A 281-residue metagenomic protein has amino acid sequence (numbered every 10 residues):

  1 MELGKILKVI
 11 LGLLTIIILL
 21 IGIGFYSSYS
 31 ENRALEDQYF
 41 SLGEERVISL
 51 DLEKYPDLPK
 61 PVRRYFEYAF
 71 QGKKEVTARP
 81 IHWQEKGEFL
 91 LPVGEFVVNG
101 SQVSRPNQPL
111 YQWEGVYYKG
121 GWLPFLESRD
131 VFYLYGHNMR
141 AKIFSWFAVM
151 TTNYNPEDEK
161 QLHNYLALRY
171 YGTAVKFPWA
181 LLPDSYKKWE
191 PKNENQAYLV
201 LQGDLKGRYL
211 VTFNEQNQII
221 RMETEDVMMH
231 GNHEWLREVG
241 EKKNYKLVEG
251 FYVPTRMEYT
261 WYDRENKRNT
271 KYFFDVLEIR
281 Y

Functional and structural regions predicted by a protein language model:
M1-L20: N-terminal Sec-pathway targeting helices
K5, R63-V149: N-terminal mature ectodomain segment of secretory-pathway/periplasmic proteins
I17-E36: Membrane-interface motif at the C-terminal end of an N-terminal transmembrane signal
E31-I81: N-terminal leader/targeting segments and the immediate start of mature chains
Q38, V62, F66, V98-S104 (+7 more regions): Buried hydrophobic residues that stabilize the cores of well-folded domains
T77-Q84, N107-E114, P191-V200, I219-R221 (+1 more regions): Short, hydrophobic/aromatic-rich segments at coil-to-beta transitions
M139-Q202, G207, N232-H233: Flexible, processing/modification-adjacent segments and terminal tails in exported/periplasmic/extracellular proteins
N195-Y281: Gly/Pro-enriched, hydrophobic low-complexity segments that function as extracytoplasmic propeptides/linkers
